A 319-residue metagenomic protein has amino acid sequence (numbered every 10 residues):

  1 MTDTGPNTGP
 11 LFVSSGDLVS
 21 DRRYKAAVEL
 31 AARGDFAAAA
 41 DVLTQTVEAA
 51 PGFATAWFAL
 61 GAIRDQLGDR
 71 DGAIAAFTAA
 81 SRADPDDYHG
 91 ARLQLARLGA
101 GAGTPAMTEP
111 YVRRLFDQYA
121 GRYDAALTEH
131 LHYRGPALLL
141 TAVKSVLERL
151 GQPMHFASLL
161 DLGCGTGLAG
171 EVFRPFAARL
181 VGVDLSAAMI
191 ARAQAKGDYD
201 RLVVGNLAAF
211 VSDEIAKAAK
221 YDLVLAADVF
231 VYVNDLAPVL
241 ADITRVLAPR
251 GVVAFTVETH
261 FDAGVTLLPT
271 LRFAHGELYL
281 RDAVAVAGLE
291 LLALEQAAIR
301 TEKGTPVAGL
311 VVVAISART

Functional and structural regions predicted by a protein language model:
D17, P51, P85-D86: Short coil turns that delineate tetratricopeptide repeat
S20-D21, A54-T55, Y88-H89, A188: Helix-start (N-cap) detector for alpha-helical repeat units in TPR-like alpha-solenoids, especially tetratricopeptide
L160, G165-S212: Class I SAM-dependent methyltransferase SAM/SAH-binding core
L225: A conserved beta-strand element that flanks and buttresses the S-adenosyl-L-methionine
A237-V252: A short glycine-rich, Lys/Arg-flanked "PGG" loop and its adjoining helix->strand segment in the class I
